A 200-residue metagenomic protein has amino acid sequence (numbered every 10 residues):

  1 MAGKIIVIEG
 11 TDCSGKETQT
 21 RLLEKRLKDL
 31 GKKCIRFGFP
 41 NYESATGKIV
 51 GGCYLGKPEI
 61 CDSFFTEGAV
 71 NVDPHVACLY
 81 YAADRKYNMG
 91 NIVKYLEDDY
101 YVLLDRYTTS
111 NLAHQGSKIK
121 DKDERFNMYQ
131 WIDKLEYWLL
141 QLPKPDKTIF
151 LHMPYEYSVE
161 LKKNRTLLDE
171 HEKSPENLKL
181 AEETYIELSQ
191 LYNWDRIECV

Functional and structural regions predicted by a protein language model:
I5: Walker A (P-loop) ATP-phosphate-binding motif of ABC ATPase nucleotide-binding domains
I8: Hydrophobic anchor at the beta1->P-loop junction of P-loop NTPases
C13-S14: ATP-binding Walker
E17: Walker A/P-loop
K32, P143-K147, L191-N193: Short glycine-/polar-rich loops that comprise or flank the Walker A/P-loop and associated switch/sensor motifs
K32-K134, L139-L140: ATP-dependent small-molecule kinase phosphotransfer cores that center on conserved nucleotide phosphate-binding segments
T109-E183: A glycine- and Lys/Arg-enriched "phosphate-lid" helix/loop adjacent to the NTP-binding pocket of small-molecule kinases
